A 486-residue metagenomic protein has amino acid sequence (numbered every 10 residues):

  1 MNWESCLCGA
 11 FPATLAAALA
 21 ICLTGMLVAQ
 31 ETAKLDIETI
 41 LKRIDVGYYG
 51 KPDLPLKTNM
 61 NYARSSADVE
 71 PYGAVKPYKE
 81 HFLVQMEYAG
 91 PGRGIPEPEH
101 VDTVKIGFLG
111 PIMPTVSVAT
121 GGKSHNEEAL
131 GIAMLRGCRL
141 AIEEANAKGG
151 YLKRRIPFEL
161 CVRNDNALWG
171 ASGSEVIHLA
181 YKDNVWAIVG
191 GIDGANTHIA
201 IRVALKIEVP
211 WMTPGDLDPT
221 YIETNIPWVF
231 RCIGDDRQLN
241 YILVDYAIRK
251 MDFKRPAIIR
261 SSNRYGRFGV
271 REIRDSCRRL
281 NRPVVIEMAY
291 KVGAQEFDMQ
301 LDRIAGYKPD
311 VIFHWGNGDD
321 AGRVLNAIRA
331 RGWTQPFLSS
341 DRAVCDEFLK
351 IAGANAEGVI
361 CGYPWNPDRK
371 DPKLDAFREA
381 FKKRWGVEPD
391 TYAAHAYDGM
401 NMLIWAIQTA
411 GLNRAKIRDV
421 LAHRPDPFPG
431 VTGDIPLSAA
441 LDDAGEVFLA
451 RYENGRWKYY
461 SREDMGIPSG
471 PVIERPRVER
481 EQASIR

Functional and structural regions predicted by a protein language model:
M1-G9: N-terminal secretory signal peptides that target proteins for export/translocation
P12-G25: Bacterial N-terminal signal peptides
L23, L27-R486: Extracytosolic ligand-binding ectodomains
